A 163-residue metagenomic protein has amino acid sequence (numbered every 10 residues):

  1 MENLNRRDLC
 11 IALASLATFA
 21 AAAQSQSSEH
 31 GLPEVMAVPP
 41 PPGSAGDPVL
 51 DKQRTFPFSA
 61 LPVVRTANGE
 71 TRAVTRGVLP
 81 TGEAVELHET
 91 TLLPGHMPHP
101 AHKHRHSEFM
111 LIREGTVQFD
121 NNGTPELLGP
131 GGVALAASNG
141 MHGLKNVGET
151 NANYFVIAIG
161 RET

Functional and structural regions predicted by a protein language model:
M1-A17: N-terminal secretory signal peptides and thylakoid transit peptides that target proteins across membranes
L16, Q24-A84: A short, N-terminal "cap"/entry segment at the start of jelly-roll beta-barrel domains of the cupin/DSBH fold
H88-K103: Conserved short histidine dyad/triad with adjacent acidic residue
M97-H99, Q118, A134, N139-G143: Histidine-centered metal-chelating micro-motifs
R105-S107, L111-V117: Glycine- and acidic-residue-biased ligand/ion/polar-headgroup-sensing regions
T124-A137: Short acidic-glycine-tyrosine-enriched beta hairpin
S138-T163: Ligand-binding loop in jelly-roll beta-barrel domains
